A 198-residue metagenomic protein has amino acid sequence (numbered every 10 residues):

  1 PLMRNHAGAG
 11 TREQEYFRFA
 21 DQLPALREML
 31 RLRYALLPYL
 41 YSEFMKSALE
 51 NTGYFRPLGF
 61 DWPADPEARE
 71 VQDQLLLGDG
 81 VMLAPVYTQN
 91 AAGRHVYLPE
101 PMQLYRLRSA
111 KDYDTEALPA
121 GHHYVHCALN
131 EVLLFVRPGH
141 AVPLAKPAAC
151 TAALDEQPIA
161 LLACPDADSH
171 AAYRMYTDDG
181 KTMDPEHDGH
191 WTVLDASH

Functional and structural regions predicted by a protein language model:
P1-S197: Catalytic core of carbohydrate-active enzymes
